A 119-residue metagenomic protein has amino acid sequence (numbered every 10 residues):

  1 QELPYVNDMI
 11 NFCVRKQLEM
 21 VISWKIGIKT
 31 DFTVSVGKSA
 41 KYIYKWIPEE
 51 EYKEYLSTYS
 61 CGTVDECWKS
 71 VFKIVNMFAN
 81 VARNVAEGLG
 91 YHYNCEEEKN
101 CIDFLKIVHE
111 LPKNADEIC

Functional and structural regions predicted by a protein language model:
Q1-C119: Conserved nucleotidyltransferase catalytic core and NTase-mimicking acidic/glycine-rich helix/loop elements in nucleic
